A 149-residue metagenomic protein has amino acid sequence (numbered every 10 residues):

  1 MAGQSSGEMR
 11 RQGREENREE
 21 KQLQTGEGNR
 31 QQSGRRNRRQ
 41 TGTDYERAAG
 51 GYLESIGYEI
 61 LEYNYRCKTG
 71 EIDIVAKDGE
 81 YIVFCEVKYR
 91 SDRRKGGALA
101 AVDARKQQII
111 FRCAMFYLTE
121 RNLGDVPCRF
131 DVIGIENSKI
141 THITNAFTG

Functional and structural regions predicted by a protein language model:
A2-Y63: Acidic-basic catalytic patches of nuclease active cores, encompassing PD-(D/E)XK and other metal-cofactor nuclease
R10-R11, Y89-N137: Catalytic cores of nucleic-acid endonucleases
C67-G70: Short acidic/glycine-enriched loop/turn segments that link adjacent beta-strands
I72-K95, I110: Conserved catalytic cores of phosphodiester-cleaving nucleases, focusing on short active-site segments
Y81-V83, D131, T141: Protein kinase-like catalytic core scaffold
I135-G149: Short, low-complexity, polybasic intrinsically disordered segments
